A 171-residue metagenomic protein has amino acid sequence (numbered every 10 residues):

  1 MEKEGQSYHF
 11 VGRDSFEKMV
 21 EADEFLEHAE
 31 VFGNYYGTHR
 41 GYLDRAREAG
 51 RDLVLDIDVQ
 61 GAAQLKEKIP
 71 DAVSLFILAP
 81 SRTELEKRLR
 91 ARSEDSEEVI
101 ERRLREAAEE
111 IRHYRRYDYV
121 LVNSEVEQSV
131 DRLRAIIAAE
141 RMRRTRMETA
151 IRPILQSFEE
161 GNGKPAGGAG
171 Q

Functional and structural regions predicted by a protein language model:
M1, A62-L65, T83-R88, Q128-R132: Switch/connector loops and helix/strand junctions flanking conserved nucleotide-binding motifs in nucleotide-processing
M1-L53, V59-A63: ATP-dependent small-molecule kinase phosphotransfer cores that center on conserved nucleotide phosphate-binding segments
F16, V54, A107, L121: Residue-level signature of catalytic and energy-coupling elements of molecular machines, predominantly ATP/GTP-dependent
V20, K66-I69, R88-L89, D118 (+1 more regions): Short, flexible helix/strand-to-coil boundary loops that buttress conserved ligand/catalytic motifs in alpha/beta
A22-L26, R88-D95, I136-A139: Conserved AAA+ ATPase "sensor/coupling" helix adjacent to the nucleotide-binding pocket
L53-D58, E67-A91, V122-S124: Conserved phosphate-donor/acceptor-positioning beta-strand/loop module used by diverse small-molecule
A72, R82-E84, A91-R112, S124-Q128: Ras-like small GTPase catalytic G-domain
E94-D95, R112-Q171: NTP-dependent small-molecule kinase module
